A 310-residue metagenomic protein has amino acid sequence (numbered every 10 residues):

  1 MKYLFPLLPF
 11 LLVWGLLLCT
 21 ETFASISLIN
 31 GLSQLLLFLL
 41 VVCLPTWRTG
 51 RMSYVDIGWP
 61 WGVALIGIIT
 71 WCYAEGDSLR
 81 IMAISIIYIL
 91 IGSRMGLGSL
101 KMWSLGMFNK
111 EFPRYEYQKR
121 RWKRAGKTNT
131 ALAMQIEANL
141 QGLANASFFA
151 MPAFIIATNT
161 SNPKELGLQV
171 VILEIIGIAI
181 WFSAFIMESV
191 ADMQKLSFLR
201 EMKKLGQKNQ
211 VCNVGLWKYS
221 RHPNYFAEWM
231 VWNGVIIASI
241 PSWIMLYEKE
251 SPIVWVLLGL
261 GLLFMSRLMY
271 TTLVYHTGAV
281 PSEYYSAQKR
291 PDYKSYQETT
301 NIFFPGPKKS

Functional and structural regions predicted by a protein language model:
M1-K2, S25-N30, W47-V55: Short, amphipathic, aromatic/basic-enriched membrane-interface segments that mark the entry/exit of transmembrane
P6-L39, V63-K101, G106, L140-Q194 (+1 more regions): Hydrophobic transmembrane alpha-helices
L40-R51, L97-S99: C-terminal ends of transmembrane helices
L44-P45, Q118, S286, Y296: Broad structural signal for hydrophobic residues in well-ordered alpha-helices, predominantly aliphatic
G50-L65, M107-I136, Q210-W217: Juxtamembrane helix-capping/reentrant segments at transmembrane boundaries
S197-L199: Membrane-interface helix/loop boundary segments of multi-pass membrane proteins
